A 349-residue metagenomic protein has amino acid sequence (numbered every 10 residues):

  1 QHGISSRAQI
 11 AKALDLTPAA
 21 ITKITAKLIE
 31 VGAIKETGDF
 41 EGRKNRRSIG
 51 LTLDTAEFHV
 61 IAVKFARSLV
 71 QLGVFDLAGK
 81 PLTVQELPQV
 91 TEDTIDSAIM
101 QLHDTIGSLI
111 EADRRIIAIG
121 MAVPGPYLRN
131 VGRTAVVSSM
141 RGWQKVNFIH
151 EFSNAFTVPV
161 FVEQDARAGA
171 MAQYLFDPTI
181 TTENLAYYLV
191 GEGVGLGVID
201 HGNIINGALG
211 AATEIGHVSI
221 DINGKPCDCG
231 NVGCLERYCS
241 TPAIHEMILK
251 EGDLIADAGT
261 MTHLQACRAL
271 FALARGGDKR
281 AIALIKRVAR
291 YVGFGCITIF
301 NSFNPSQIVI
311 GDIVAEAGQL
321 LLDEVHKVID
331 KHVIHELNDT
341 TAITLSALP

Functional and structural regions predicted by a protein language model:
Q1-H2, A78, M140, F176 (+1 more regions): Short helix-capping/turn signature of helix-turn-helix
Q1-T37, R43-N45, G50-R115, T181 (+2 more regions): ATP-binding/phosphotransfer module of carbohydrate and carboxylate kinases, centering on a glycine-rich
T52, V60-K64, I116-G120, L185-L189 (+2 more regions): Short glycine-aspartate micro-motif
D76, R129, I199-D200: Short, acidic, Ser/Thr-enriched surface-loop or helix-capping motifs
P81-N184, L320-K331: Glycine-rich phosphate-binding loop and adjoining helix at the ATP-binding site of ATP-dependent phosphoryl-transfer
V84-E86, D93-A98, W143-Q144, E151-G276: Glycine/GP-enriched mid-protein hinge/lid loop-to-helix segment characteristic of carbohydrate kinases
P124-Y127, G191-G193, V314: Short glycine-rich anion-binding loops that position phosphate/pyrophosphate groups of nucleotides and phosphorylated
